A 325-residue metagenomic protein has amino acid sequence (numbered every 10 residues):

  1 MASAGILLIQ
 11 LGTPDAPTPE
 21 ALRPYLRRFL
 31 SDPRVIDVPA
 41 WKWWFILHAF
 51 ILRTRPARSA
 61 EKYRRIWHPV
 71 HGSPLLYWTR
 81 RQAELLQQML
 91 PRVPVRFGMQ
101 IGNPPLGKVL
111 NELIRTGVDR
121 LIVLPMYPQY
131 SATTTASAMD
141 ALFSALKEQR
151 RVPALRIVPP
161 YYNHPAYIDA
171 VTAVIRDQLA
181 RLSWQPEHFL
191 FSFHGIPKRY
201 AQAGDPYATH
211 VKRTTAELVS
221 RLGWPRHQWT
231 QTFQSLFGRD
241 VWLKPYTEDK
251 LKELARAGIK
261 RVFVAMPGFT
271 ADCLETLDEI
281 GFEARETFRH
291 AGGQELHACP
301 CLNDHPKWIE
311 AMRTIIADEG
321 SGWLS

Functional and structural regions predicted by a protein language model:
M1-S325: Active-site-proximal alpha-helix that buttresses catalytic centers in soluble enzyme cores
